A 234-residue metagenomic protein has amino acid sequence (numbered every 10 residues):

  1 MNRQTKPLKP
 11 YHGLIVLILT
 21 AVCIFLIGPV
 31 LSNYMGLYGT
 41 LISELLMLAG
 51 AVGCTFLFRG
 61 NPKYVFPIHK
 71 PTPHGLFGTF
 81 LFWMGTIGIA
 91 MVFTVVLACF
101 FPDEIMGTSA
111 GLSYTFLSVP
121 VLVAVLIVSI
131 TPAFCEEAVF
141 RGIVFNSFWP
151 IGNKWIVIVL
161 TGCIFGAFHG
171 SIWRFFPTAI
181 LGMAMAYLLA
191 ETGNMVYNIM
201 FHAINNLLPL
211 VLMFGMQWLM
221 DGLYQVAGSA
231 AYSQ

Functional and structural regions predicted by a protein language model:
M1-L8: Short, Lys/Arg-rich, polar N-terminal cytosolic tail immediately upstream of the first transmembrane signal-anchor
P10-F25, G78-I87: Alpha-helical transmembrane segments
I15, L19-R59: Alpha-helical transmembrane segments in multi-pass membrane proteins
V30, R174-S233: Functionally important transmembrane alpha-helices
S32, Y64-P132, P150, L223: Juxtamembrane helix-loop-helix connectors linking adjacent transmembrane helices in multi-pass membrane enzymes
I42, L81, T131, L160-I164 (+4 more regions): Hydrophobic residues within alpha-helical transmembrane segments of multi-pass solute transporters/permease subunits
G53-K63, L188-E191: Structural signal for the C-terminal ends of transmembrane alpha-helices and the immediately following loop
C135-L160, Y187-N194: Membrane-interface helix/loop boundary segments of multi-pass membrane proteins
